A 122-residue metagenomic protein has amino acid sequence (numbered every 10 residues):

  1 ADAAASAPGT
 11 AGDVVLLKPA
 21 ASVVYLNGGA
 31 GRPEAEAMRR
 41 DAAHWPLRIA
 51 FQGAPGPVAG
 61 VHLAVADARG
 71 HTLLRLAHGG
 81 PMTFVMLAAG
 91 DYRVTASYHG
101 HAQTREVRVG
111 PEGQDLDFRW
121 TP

Functional and structural regions predicted by a protein language model:
D2-V61, Y98-P122: Primarily secretory-pathway and cell-envelope proteins
H62-L73: Short amphipathic beta-strand segments in non-cytosolic proteins
L73-H78, R108: Short beta-strand segments within Ig-like beta-sandwich modules, predominantly Fibronectin type-III
G80-M86: Short, surface-exposed beta-strand/beta-hairpin micro-motifs centered on an aromatic residue
M82, D91, G113-D115: A generic structural signal for beta-strand entry/edge sites
L87-G90, R108-G110: Hydrophobic loop/turn residues within beta-sheet-rich immunoglobulin-like superfamily modules
G90-A96: A short tyrosine-centered beta-strand micro-motif
